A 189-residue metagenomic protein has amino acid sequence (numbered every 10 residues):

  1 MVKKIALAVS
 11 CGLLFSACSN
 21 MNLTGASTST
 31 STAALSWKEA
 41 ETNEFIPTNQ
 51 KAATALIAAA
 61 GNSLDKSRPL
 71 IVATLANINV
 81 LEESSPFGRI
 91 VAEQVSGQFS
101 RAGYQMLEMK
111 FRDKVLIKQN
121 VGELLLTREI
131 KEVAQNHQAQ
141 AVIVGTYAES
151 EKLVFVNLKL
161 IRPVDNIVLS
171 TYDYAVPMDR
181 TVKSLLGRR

Functional and structural regions predicted by a protein language model:
M1-A6: Bacterial N-terminal signal peptides that target proteins for export
G12-E39, R189: Bacterial Sec signal peptide processing site at the extreme N-terminus
N22, L125, Q140-R189: Amphipathic beta-strand/beta-sheet edge segments enriched in Tyr/Trp
A34-P69: Post-signal-peptide N-terminal segment of Sec-exported extracytoplasmic proteins
I46-I57, G88, A92-S96, I130-K131: Extracytoplasmic/secreted envelope proteins and their assembly/folding machinery, especially bacterial periplasmic
A52, L56-L64, N79, V95 (+3 more regions): Sec/Tat-exported extracytoplasmic proteins
A59, A92-E93, L107-V142, S150 (+1 more regions): Short, solvent-exposed, polar/charged sequence segments at loop or secondary-structure edges
S67-L75, E83-E123: N-terminal segment of the mature soluble domain
